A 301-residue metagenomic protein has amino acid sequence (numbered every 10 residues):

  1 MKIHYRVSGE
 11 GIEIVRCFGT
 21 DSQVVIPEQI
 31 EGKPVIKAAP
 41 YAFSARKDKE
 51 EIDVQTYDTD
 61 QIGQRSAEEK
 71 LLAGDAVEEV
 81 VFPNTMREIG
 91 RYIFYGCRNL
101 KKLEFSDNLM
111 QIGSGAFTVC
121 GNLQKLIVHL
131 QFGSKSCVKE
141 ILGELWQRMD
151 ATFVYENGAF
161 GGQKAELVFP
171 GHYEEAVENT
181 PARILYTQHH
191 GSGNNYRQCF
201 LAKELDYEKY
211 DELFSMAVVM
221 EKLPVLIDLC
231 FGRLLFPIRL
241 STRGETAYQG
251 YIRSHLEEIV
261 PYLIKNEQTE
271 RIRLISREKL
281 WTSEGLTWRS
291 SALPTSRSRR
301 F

Functional and structural regions predicted by a protein language model:
M1-G11, F18-I36, D48-E88, R98-Q111 (+5 more regions): Structural signature of tandem-repeat unit edges
Y41, K47-D48: Glycine-rich, acidic and aromatic/proline-enriched surface loops and short helix-turn segments that act as binding
A42, K70, Y92-I93, G115-A116: C-terminal per-repeat helix/turn "cap" of leucine-rich repeat
F231-Y248, R271: Repeat-mediated protein-protein interaction surfaces in helical alpha-solenoids
L263, R289-L293: Ankyrin-repeat helical register
L274, R300-F301: Ankyrin-repeat helix-biased signature
